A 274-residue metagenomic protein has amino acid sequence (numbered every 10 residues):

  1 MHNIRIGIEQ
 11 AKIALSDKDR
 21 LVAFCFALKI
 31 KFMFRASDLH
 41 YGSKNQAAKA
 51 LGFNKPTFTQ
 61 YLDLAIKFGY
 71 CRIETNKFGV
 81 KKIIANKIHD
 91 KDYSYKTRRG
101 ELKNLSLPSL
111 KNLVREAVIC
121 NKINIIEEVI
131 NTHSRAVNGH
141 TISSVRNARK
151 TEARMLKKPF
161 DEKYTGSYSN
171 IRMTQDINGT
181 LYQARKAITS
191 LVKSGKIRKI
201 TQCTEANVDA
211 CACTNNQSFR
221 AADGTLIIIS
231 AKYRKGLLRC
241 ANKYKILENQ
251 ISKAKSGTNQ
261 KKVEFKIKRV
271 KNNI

Functional and structural regions predicted by a protein language model:
M1-I274: Electropositive, intrinsically flexible nucleic-acid-contacting patches
